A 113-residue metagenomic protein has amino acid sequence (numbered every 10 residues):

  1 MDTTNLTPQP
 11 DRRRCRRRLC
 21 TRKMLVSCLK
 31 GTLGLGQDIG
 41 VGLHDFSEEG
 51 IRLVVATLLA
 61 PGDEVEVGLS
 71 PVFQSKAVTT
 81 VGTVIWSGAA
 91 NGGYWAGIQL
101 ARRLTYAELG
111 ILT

Functional and structural regions predicted by a protein language model:
M1-F46: N-terminal helix initiation/capping motif
D2-T4, C28, N91-T113: C-terminal output/interaction extensions
C15, V54-L58: Short, surface-exposed secondary-structure edge patches
K23-G31, E64-S75: Short conserved beta-strand and strand-loop elements enriched in small hydrophobics with frequent Asp/Gly
L43, G82-V84: Conserved hydrophobic positions within beta-strands
E48, S87-G92: Short, conserved beta-turn/loop elements at beta-strand boundaries and strand-helix junctions
I51, T80, Y94-G97: Short aromatic-glycine-enriched beta-strand elements
